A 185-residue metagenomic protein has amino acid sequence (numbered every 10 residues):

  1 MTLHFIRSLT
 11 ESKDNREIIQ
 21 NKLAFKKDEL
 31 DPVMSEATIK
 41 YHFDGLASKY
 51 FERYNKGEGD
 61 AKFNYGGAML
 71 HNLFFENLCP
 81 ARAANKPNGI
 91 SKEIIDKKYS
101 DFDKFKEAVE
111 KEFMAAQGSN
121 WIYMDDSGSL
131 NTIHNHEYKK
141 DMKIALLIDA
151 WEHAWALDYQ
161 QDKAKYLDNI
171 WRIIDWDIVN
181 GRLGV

Functional and structural regions predicted by a protein language model:
L3-V185: Feature for soluble, non-membrane regions of globular proteins
